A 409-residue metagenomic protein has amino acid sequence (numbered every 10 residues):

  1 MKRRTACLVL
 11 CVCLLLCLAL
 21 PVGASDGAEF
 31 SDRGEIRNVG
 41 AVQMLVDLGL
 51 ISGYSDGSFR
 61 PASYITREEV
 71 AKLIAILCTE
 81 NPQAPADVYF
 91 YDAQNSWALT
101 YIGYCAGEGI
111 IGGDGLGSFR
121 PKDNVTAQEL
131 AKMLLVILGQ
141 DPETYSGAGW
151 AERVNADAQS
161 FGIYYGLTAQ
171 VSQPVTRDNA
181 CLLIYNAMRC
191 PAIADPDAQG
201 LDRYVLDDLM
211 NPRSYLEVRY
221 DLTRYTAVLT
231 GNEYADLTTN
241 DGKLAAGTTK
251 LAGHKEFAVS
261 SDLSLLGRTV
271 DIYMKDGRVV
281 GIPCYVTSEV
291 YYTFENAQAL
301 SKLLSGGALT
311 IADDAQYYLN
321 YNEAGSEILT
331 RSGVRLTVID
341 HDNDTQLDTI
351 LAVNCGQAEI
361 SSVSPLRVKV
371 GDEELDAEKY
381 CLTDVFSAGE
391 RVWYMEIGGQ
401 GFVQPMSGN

Functional and structural regions predicted by a protein language model:
K2-V39, L48, S52-T100, G107-Q128 (+3 more regions): Feature responds to low-complexity, polar/acidic, surface-exposed segments characteristic of secreted/exported proteins
D178, L182, R189-N409: Short, flexible, surface-exposed loop segments at domain boundaries
